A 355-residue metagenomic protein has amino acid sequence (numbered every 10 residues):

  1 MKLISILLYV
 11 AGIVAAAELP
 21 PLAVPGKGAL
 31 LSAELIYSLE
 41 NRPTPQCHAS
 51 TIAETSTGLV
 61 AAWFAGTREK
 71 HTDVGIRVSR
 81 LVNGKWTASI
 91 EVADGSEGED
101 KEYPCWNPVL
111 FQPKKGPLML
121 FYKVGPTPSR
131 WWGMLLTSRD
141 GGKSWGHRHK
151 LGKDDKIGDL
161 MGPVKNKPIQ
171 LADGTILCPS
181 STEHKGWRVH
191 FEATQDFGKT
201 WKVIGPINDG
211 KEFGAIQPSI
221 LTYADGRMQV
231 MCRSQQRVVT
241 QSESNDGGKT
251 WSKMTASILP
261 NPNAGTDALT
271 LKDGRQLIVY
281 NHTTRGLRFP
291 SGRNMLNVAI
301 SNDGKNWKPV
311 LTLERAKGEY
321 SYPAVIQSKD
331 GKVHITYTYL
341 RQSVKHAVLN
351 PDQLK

Functional and structural regions predicted by a protein language model:
L3-V14: Sec-dependent N-terminal signal peptides
A17-K355: Asp-box/BNR beta-propeller blade signature and adjacent active/binding-site loops in extracellular glycan-interacting
